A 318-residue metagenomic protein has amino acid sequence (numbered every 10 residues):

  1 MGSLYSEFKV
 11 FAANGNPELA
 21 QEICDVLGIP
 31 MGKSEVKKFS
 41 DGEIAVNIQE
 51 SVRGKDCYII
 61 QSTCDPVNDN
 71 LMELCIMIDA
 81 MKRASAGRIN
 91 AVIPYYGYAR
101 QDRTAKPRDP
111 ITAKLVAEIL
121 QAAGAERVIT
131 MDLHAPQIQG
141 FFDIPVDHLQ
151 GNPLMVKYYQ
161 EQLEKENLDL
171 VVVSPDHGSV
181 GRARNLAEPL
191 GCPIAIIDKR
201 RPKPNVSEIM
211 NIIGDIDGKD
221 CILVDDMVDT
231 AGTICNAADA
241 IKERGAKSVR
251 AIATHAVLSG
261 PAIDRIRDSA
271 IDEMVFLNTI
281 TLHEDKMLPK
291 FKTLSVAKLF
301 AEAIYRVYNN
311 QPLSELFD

Functional and structural regions predicted by a protein language model:
M1-D318: PRPP-associated nucleotide enzymes
